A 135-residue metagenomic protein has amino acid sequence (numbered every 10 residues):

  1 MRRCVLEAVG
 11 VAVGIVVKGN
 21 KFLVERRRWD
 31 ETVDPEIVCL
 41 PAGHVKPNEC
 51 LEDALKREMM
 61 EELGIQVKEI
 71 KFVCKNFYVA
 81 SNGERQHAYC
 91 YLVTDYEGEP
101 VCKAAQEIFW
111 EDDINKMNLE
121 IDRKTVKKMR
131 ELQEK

Functional and structural regions predicted by a protein language model:
M1-L23, P41: Conserved N-terminal beta-strand and adjoining loop/helix that marks the start of the Nudix/MutT-like hydrolase domain
G10-A12, N20, Q86-Y89, Q106: Change "...and in nucleic-acid phosphodiester-cleaving endonucleases..." to "...and in nucleic-acid processing enzymes
V16-V17, V24, V93, W110: Conserved hydrophobic "DFG−1" position in protein kinase catalytic cores
K21-R57, E61: Conserved Nudix-box catalytic region and its N-terminal flanking loop in Nudix hydrolases and closely related
E62-E69: Short secondary-structure junctions
Q66, N76-E99, D113, K128-R130: Active-site-adjacent beta-strand/loop module that shapes the phosphate/pyrophosphate-binding cleft
L92, V101-Q133: NUDIX/MutT-family hydrolases
